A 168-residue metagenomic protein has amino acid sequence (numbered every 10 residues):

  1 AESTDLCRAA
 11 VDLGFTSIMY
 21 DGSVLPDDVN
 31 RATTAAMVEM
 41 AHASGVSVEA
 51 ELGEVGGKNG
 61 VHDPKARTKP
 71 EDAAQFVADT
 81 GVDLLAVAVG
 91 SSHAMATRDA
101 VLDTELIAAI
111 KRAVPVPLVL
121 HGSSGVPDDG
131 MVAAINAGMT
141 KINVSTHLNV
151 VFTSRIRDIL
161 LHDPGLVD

Functional and structural regions predicted by a protein language model:
E2-V116, D128-V144, V150-D158, H162: Alpha/beta enzyme core
L120-G122: Thr-Gly-centered strand-to-loop micro-motif
D163-D168: Short, intrinsically disordered, charge-balanced linker/junction segments flanking boundaries in proteins
